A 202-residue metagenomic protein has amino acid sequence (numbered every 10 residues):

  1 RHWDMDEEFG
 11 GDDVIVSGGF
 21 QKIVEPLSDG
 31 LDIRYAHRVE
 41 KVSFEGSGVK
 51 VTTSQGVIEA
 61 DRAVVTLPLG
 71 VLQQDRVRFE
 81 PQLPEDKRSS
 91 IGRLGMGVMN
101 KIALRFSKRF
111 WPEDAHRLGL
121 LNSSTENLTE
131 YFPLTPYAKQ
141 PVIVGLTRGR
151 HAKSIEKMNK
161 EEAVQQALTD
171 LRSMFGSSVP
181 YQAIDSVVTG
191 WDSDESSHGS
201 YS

Functional and structural regions predicted by a protein language model:
R1-S17, T66, K101-A103, V188-D192: Active-site-adjacent segment of FAD-dependent monooxygenases/related oxidoreductases
H2-D6, G48-K50, V98, E113-S202: Conserved flavin/dinucleotide-binding core of flavoenzymes
M5-P26, R34-Y35, N159-E162: Short beta-strand to alpha-helix junction loop
G19-G30, Q166-M174: Amphipathic alpha-helical segments that form well-ordered structural scaffolds and often line/cohere around active
D29, A36, F106-F110: Oxidoreductase and adenylate-handling cofactor-binding alpha/beta cores
Y35-K50: A conserved short coil-to-beta-strand element within the FAD-binding core of flavoproteins
A36-R38, S54, T189-W191: Conserved beta-strand termini and adjacent loop/short-helix elements that scaffold enzyme active sites in alpha/beta
F44, T53-H116, S173, S177: Central helical "cap/lid" subdomain
